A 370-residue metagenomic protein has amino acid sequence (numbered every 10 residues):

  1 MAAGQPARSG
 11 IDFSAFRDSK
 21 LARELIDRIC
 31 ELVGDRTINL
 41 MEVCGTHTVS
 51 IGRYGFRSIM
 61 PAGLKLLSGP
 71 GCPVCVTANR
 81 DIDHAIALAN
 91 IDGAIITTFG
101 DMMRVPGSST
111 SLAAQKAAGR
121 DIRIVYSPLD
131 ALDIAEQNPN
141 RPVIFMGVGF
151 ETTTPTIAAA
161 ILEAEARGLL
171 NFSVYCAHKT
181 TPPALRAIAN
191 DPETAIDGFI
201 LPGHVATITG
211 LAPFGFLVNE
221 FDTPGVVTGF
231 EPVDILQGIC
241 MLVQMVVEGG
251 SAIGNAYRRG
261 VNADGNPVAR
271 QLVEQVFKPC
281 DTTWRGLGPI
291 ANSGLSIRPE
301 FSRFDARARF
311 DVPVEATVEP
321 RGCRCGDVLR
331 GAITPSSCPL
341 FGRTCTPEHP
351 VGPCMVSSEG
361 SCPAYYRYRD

Functional and structural regions predicted by a protein language model:
A2-N140, T154, A158, L162-R167 (+5 more regions): Metallocofactor- and cofactor-centric catalytic cores in central/energy metabolism, strongly enriched
T37-L40, N171-F172, E248-R258, W284 (+2 more regions): Flexible, glycine/charged-enriched surface loops at secondary-structure junctions
L40-E42, R123, I144-G147, S173-Y175 (+2 more regions): Short catalytic-loop micro-motif centered on adjacent basic/acidic residues
G45, F150, E231-P232: Short beta->alpha junction loops/turns
Q137-R141, E163-L170, D191-T194, T223 (+1 more regions): Secondary-structure boundary elements
M146, F150-P213: Phosphate/pyrophosphate-binding betaalpha-module
Y175, E193-N262: A conserved active-site cap/scaffold subdomain adjacent to cofactor or substrate pockets
Q237-D327: Internal helical hairpin/lid segments
